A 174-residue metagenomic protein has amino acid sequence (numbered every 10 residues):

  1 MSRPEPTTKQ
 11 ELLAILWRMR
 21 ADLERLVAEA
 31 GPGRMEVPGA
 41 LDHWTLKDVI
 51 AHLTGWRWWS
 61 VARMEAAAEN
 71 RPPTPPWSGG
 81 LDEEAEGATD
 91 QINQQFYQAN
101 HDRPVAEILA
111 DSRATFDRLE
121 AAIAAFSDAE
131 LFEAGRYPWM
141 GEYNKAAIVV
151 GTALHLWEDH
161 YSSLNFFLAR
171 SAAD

Functional and structural regions predicted by a protein language model:
M1-Q10, A172-D174: Basic/polar N-terminal segments that are highly enriched at the extreme N-terminus, encompassing both cleavable
P4-T7, I92-E107, W139-A147: Acidic/His metal-coordination segments adjacent to aromatic residues that form catalytic metal sites in metalloenzymes
E5-R34, G55, W59-A62, T152-E158: Alpha-helical bundle segments that constitute or directly flank the non-heme di-iron/ferroxidase center
Q10-W17, I50, T54, A106-R113 (+2 more regions): Short amphipathic alpha-helical segments with heptad-repeat character
M19, L23, S60-R63, D111 (+2 more regions): C-terminal ligand-sensing/allosteric alpha-helical core of TetR-family HTH transcriptional regulators
A30-G31, P104, S127-D128: Residues that cap or delimit alpha-helices
E36-Q91, E120-A121, A125, L131-D174: Short, contiguous alpha-helical
E86-A125: A mid-sequence interfacial segment
